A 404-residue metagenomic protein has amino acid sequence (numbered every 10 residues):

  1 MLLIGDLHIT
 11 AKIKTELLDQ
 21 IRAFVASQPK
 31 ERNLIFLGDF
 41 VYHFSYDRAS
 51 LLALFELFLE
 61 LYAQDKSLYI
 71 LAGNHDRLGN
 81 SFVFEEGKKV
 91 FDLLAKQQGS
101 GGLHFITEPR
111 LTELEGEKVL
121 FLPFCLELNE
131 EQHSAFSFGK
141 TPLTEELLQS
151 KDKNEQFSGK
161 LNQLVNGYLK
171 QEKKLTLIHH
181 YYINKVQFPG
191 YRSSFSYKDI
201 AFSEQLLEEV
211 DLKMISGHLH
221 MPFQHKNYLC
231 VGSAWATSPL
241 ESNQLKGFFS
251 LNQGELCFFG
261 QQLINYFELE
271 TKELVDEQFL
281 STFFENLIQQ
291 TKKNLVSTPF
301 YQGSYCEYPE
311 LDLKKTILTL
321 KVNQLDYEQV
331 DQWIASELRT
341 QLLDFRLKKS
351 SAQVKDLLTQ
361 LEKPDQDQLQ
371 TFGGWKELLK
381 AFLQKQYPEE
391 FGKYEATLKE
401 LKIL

Functional and structural regions predicted by a protein language model:
M1-D65, L164, T397, I403-L404: N-terminal active-site segment of His-dependent metallophosphoesterases
L2, K118-L120, N265-F267: Conserved beta-strand elements of the Class I
R32-F36, S67-Y69, E117-V119, K173-L177 (+4 more regions): Hydrophobic beta-strand segments of well-ordered beta-sheets in folded domains
N33, F44-Y228: His/Asp/Glu-rich metal-coordinating catalytic cores of metallo-dependent phosphodiesterases/hydrolases acting on
Y46, Q253-L404: Accessory, non-catalytic peripheral segments of nucleic-acid enzymes
L54, S242-L245, K314-T319: Catalytic phosphate/metal-binding cores of nucleic-acid and nucleotide-processing enzymes, i.e., regions that mediate
E117-V119, Y191-S193, K226-S233, E255-F258 (+1 more regions): Active-site regions of enzymes building and remodeling cell-envelope glycoconjugates
G217-D276: A conserved active-site cap/scaffold subdomain adjacent to cofactor or substrate pockets
